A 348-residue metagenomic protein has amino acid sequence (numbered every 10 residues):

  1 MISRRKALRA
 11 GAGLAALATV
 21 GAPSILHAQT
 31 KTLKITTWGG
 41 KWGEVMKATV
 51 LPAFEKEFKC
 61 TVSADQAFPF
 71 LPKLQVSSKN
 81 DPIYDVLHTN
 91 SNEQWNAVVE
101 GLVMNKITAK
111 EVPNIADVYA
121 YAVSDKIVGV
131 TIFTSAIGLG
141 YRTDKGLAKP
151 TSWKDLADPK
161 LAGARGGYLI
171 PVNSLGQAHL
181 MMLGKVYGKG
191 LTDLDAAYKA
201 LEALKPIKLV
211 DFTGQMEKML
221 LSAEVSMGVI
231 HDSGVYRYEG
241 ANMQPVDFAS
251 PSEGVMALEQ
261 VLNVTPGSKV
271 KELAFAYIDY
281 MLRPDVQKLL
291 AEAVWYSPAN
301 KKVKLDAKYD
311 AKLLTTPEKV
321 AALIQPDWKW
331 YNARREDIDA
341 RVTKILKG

Functional and structural regions predicted by a protein language model:
M1-A15: N-terminal secretory signal peptides and thylakoid transit peptides that target proteins across membranes
Q29-N96: Early extracytoplasmic/lumenal segment of secretory-pathway proteins
G40-K47, I83-I207, F212-E224: Extracytoplasmic ligand-binding site segments that recognize negatively charged/polar headgroups
E93-A97, L221, S226-P245: A ligand-binding cleft/hinge motif common to bilobed small-molecule-binding domains
S135, Y198-A203, L209, N242-P266: Periplasmic-binding protein-like
G138-K145, M181-V186, L258-K271, L289: A bilobed periplasmic-binding-protein/Venus flytrap-type ligand-binding module shared by bacterial periplasmic
T265-A322: Mature extracytoplasmic/periplasmic domains
V320-G348: Conserved C-terminal helix/tail region of periplasmic/extracytoplasmic solute-binding proteins
